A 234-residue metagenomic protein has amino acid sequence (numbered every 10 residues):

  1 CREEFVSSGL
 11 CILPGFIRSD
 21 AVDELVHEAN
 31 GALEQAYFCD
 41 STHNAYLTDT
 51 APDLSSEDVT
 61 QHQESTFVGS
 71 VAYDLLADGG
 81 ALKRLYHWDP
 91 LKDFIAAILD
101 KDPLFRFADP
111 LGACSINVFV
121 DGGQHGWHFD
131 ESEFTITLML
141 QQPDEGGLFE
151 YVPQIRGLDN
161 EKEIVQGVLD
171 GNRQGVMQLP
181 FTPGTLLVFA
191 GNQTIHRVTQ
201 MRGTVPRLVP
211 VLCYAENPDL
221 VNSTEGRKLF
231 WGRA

Functional and structural regions predicted by a protein language model:
C1-S7, A234: Fe(II)/2-oxoglutarate
C11-I17, P180: Short amphipathic
F16-P90: Non-heme Fe(II)-dependent double-stranded beta-helix
E24, K162, T199-M201, V221-E225: Short conserved micro-motifs at the rims of enzyme active sites and ligand-binding pockets
L76-K83, K92-V188, N192: Catalytic core of non-heme Fe(II) oxygenases with the double-stranded beta-helix
H125, I195-R202: Short beta-strand His + acidic residue motifs that chelate non-heme Fe in jelly-roll/DSBH and cupin folds
T135-L138, V188, T204-L220: A short hydrophobic beta-strand segment most commonly corresponding to one strand of the jelly-roll/cupin
Y214-A234: Double-stranded beta-helix
